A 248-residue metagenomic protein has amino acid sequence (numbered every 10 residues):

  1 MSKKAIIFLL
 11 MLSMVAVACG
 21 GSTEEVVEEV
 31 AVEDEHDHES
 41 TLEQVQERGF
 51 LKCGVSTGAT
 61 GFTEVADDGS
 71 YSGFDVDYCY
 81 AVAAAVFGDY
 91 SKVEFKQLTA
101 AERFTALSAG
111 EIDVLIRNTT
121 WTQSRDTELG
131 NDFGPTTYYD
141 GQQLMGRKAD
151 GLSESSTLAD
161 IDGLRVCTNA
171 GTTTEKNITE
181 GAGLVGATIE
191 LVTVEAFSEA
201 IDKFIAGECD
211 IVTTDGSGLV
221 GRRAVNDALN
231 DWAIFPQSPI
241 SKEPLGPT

Functional and structural regions predicted by a protein language model:
A18-V27: Bacterial lipoprotein signal-peptidase II cleavage site
D34-R117: Extracytoplasmic small-molecule ligand-binding "clamshell" domains of the periplasmic binding protein/Venus flytrap
H38, V93-T105, S153-E154, L191-A206 (+1 more regions): Short helix-initiation/N-cap motifs at beta->coil->alpha
L51-K52, D89-S91, A109-W121, L164-R165 (+2 more regions): Alpha-to-beta junction loops
K52-G61, G69-V86, T120-T122, Y139-S198 (+1 more regions): Bilobed "Venus flytrap"/periplasmic-binding protein-like clamshell domains and structurally analogous long
T57, T136-G146, G216-S217, A224-T248: Periplasmic-binding protein-like
Y80, A84, K92-D160, Q237-S238: Acidic, polar ligand-binding/catalytic clefts
